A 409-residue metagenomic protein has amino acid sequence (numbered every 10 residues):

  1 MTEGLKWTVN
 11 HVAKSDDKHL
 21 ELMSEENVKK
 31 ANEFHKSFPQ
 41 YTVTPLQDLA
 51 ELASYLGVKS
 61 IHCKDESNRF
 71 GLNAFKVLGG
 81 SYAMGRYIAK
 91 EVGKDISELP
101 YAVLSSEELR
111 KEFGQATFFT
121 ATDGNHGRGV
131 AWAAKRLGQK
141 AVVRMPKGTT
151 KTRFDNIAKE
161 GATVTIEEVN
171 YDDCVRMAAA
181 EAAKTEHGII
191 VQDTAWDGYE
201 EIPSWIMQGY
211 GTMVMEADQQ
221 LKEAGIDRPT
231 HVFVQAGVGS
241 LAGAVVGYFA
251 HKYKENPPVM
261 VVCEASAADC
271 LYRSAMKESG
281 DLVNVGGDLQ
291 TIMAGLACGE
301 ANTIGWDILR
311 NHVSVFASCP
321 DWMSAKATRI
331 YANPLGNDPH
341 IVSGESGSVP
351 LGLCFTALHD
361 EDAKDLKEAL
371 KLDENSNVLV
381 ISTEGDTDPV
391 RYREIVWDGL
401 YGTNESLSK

Functional and structural regions predicted by a protein language model:
M1-K409: PLP-dependent amino-acid enzyme catalytic core
